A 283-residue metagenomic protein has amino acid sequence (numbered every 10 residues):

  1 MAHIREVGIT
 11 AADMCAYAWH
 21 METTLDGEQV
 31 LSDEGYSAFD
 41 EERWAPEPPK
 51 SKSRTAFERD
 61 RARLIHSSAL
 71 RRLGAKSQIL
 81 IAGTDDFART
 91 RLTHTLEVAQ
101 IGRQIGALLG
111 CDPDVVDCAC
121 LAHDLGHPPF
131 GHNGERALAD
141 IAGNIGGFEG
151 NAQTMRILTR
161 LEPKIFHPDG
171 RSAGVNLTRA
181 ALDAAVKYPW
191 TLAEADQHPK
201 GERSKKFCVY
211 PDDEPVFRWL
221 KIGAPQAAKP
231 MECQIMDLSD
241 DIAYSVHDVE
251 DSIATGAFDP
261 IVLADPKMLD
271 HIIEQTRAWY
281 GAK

Functional and structural regions predicted by a protein language model:
A18-P48, K52, H66-R71, Q100-R103 (+2 more regions): Sequence-structural signature of the catalytic-core scaffold of metal-dependent phosphohydrolases that act on
F39-T93: Glycine/alanine-rich phosphate-binding loops at beta-alpha junctions
T84-V115: Alpha-helical phosphate/pyrophosphate-handling elements in metalloenzyme active cores
V115-V116, E232: Alpha-helical hydrophobic/aromatic positions enriched in membrane-embedded helices and signal peptides
V116-L121, D237: Short alpha-helical catalytic segment bearing the HExxH-like zincin motif of zinc-dependent metalloproteases
